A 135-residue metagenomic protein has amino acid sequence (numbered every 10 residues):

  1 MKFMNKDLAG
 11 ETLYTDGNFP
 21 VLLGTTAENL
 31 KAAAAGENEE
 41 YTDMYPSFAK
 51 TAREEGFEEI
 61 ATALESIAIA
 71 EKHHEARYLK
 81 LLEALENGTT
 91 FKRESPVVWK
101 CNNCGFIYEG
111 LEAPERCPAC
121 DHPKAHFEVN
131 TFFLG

Functional and structural regions predicted by a protein language model:
M1-G135: Non-heme di-metal
